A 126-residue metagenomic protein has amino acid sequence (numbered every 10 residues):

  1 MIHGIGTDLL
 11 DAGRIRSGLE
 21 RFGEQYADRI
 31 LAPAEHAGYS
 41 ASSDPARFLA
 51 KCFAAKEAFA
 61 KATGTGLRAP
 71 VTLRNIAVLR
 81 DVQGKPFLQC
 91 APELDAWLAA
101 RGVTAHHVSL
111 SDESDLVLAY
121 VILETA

Functional and structural regions predicted by a protein language model:
M1-A126: Core catalytic alpha/beta fold that binds nucleotide/phospho-ligands
